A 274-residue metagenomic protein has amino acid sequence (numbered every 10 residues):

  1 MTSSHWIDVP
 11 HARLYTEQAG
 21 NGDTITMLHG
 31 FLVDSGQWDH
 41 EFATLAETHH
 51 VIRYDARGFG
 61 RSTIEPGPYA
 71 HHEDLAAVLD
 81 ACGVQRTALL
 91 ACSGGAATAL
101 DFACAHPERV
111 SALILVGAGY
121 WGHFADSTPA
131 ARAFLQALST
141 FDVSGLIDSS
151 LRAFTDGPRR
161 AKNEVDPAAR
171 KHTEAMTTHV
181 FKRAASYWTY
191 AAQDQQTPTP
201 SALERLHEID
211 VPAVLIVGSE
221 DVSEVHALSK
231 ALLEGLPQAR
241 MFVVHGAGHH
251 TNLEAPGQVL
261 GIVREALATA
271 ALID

Functional and structural regions predicted by a protein language model:
H5-I64: Conserved HGGG/HGGXW glycine-rich cap/lid loop of the alpha/beta-hydrolase fold
T24, T48-H50, Q85-A88, R109-A112 (+2 more regions): Structural signature of beta-strand start/N-cap positions in the alpha/beta core of ABC transporter nucleotide-binding
Q37-D39, S62-G67, A125-D126, H226-A227: Conserved catalytic-core motifs of eukaryotic protein kinase domains, centered on the activation segment
H40-T44, I52-G94, G261-R264: Active-site loop/oxyanion-hole signature of alpha/beta-hydrolase fold enzymes
L100, C104-A105, S111-F141: Flexible "cap/lid" loop of the alpha/beta hydrolase fold
A125-T128, F141-P200, R205: Conserved alpha/beta-hydrolase catalytic His-Asp/Glu region
T178-E234, V243: Conserved serine/cysteine hydrolase catalytic core
Q238-D274: Catalytic active-site module of serine/aspartate enzymes centered on a nucleophile-bearing elbow/loop
